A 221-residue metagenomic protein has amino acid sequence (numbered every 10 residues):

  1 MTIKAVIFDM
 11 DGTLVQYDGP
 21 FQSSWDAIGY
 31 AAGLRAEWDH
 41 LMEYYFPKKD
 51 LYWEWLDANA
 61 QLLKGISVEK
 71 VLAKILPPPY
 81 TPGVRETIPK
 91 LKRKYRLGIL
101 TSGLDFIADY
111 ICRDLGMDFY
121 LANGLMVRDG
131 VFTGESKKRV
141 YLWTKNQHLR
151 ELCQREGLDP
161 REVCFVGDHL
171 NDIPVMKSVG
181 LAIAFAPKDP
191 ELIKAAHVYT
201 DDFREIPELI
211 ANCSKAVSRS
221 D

Functional and structural regions predicted by a protein language model:
M1-P47: Active-site neighborhood of HAD-like aspartate-dependent phosphohydrolases
L62-P78, T133-V140: Glycine-rich phosphate-binding "P-loop"
V68-D105: Short, acidic loop-to-helix structural element flanking the phosphoryl-transfer center in phosphate-processing enzymes
R85-R93, K145-N146, R150-G157, K177: Surface-exposed amphipathic alpha-helices with a cationic face
L97, T101-S102, P160-D201: Acidic, Mg2+-coordinating phosphoryl-transfer loop and its flanking beta/alpha structural elements, shared across
D109-V163, L170: Substrate-recognition "cap/lid" segment bordering the active-site pocket of phosphatases
A122-V127, P187-E191, R204-I206: Short, acidic/turn-prone active-site loops that include or flank metal/cofactor- and phosphate-binding residues
